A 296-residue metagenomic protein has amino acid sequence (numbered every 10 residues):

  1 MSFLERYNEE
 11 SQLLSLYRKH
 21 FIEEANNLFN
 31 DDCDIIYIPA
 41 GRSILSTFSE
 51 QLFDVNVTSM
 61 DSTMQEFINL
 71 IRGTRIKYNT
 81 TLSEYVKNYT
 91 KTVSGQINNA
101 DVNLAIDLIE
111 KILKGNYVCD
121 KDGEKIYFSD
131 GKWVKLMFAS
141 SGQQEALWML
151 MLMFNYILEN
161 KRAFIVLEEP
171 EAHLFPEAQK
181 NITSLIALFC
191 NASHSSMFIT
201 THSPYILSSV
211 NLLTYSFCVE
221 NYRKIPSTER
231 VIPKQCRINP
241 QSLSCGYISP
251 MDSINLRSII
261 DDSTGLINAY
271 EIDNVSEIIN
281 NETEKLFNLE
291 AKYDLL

Functional and structural regions predicted by a protein language model:
M1-R162, K234-C236, P240, S244-L296: Phosphate-coordinating catalytic segments in nucleotide- and nucleic-acid-processing enzymes
M149, N181-T183: Conserved hydrophobic alpha-helix in the ABC-type ATPase nucleotide-binding domain
F164-V166: Walker B motif beta-strand of ABC-family P-loop ATPases
E168-P170: Walker B catalytic acidic pair
C190-N191: Conserved ATPase "switch" residues in P-loop NTPase domains
S196-T200: Conserved H-loop
H202-V210: The feature captures the ABC ATPase H-loop/switch
